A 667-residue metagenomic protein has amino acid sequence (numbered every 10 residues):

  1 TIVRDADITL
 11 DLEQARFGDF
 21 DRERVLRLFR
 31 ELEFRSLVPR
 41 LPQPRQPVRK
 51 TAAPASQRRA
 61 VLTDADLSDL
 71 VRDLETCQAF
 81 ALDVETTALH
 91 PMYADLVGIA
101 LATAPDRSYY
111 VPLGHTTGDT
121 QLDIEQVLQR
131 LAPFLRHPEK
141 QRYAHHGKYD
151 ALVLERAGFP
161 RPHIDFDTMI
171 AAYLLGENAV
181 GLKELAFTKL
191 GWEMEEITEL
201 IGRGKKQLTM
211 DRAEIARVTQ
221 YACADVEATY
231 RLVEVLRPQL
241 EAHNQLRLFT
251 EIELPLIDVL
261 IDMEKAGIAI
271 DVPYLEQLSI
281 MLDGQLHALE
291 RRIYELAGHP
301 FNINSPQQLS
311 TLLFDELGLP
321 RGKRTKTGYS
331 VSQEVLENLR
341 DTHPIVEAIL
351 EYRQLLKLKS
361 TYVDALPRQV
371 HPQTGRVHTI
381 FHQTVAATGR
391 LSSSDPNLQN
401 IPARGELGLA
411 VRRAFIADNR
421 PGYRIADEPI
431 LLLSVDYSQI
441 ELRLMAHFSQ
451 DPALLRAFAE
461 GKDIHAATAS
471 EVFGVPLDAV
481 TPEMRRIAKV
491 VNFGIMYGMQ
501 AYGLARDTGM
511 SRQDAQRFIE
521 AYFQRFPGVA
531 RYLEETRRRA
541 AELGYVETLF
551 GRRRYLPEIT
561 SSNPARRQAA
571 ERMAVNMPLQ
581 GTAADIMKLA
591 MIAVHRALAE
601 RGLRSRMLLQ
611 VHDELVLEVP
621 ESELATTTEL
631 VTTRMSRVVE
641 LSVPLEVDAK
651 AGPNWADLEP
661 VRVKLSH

Functional and structural regions predicted by a protein language model:
T1-T117, E177, I197, I201-E406 (+8 more regions): Conserved "right-hand" nucleotidyltransferase catalytic core of DNA-directed polymerases
A81, E139-G147, L432-S434: Acidic beta-strand-to-loop metal/phosphate-binding motif
L89-H90, K148-G158, A172-L175, T311-L317 (+1 more regions): Short active-site loop/helix that positions an aromatic residue
A102, K148-K205, V235, V259: Metal-dependent phosphoesterase core characteristic of DEDDh/y 3'-5' exonuclease domains
A104-R142: Nucleic-acid-processing active sites and adjacent nucleic-acid-binding tracks, predominantly divalent metal-dependent
L208, D262-K265, P320, V363 (+5 more regions): Conserved catalytic core of nucleic-acid polymerases
G284, A288-R291, E295-E347, Q524-R572 (+2 more regions): C-terminal polymerase-core module
D507, V616-P620: Short hydrophobic/aromatic beta-strand micro-patches that form the beta-sheet surface supporting nucleotide- or nucleic
